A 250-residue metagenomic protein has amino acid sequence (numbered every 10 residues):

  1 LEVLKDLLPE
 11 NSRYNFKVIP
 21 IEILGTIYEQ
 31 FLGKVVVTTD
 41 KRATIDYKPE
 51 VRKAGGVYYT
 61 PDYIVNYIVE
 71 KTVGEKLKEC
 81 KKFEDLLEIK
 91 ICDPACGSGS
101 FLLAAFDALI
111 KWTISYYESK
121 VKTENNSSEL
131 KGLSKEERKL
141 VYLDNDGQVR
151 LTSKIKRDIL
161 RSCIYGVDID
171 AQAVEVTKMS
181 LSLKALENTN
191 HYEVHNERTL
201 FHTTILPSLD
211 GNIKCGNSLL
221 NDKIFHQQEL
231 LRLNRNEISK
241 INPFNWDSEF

Functional and structural regions predicted by a protein language model:
L1-T44: Long recognition/docking surfaces used for binding and targeting
A43-F250: SAM-dependent methyltransferase catalytic region
